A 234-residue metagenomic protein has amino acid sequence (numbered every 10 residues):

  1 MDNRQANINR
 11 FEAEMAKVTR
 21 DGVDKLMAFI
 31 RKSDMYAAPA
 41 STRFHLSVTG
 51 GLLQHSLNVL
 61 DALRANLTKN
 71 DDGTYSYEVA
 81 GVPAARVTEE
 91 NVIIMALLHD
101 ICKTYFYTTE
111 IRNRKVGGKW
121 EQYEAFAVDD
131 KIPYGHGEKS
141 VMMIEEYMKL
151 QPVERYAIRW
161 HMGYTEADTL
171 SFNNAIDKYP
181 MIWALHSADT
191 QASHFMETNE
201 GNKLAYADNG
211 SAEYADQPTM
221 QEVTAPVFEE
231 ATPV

Functional and structural regions predicted by a protein language model:
M1-A13, Q191, G201-G210: N-terminal leader/capping segments at the start of a protein or of a new domain
M1-A38, T42: Non-catalytic interface/linker regions that flank or bridge core catalytic/transmembrane domains
N7, G22, V48, L52 (+1 more regions): Residue-level recognition of alpha-helical structural elements
E12, L60, R64, V141-E145: Amphipathic alpha-helical segments within well-ordered protein domains
M27-T88: A glycine-rich, hydrophobic loop/mini-helix early in the fold
S41-V48, D72-G73, V79-L204: Divalent metal-dependent catalytic cores for phosphoryl transfer on phosphate-bearing substrates
L204-V234: Glycine- and charge-rich intrinsically disordered segments
